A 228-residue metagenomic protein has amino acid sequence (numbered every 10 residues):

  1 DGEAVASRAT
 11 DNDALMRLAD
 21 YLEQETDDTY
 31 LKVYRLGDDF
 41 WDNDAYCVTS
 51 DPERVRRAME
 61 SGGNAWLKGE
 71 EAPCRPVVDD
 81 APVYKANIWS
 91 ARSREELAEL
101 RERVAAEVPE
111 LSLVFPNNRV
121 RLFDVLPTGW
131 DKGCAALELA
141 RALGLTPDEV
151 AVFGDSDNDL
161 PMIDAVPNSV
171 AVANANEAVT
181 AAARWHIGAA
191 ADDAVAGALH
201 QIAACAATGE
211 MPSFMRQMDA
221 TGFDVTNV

Functional and structural regions predicted by a protein language model:
D1-A19, E23-T26: Alpha-helical substrate-recognition element adjacent to the catalytic core
A4-A6, Y46-T49, E102-R103, V166-N168 (+1 more regions): Short, glycine/charged-enriched secondary-structure capping and boundary segments
A4-T10, G63-A72, R184, A203: Short, exposed beta-strand "edge-strand" segments with a Pro/Gly-rich flavor and a Y/T-containing core
T10, R92, I187: Catalytic cores of large soluble enzymes that bind and process phosphate-bearing ligands
Y21-Y30, Y34-A151, D157, M162: Conserved acidic, metal-coordinating active-site core of Asp-based, Mg2+-dependent phosphoryl-transfer enzymes
L122-V228: Mg2+-dependent phosphoryl-transfer enzymes with acidic/Ser/Thr/Gly-rich catalytic loops
